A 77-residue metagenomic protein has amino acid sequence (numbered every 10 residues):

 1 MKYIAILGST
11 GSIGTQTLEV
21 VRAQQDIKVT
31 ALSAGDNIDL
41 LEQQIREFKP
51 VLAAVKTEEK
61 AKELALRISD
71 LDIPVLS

Functional and structural regions predicted by a protein language model:
M1-A53: N-terminal Rossmann-like dinucleotide-binding module
Q24-D26, I68-I73: Short helix-capping segments at alpha-helix termini
D39-L41, E59-L64: Short, charged/polar "capping" segments at the starts of alpha-helices and the immediately preceding loops
Q43-Q44, K56, I68-S69: Short amphipathic alpha-helical patches
A54-V55, P74-S77: Short acidic-hydrophobic, aromatic-tinged amphipathic segments that line or gate anion-handling sites
